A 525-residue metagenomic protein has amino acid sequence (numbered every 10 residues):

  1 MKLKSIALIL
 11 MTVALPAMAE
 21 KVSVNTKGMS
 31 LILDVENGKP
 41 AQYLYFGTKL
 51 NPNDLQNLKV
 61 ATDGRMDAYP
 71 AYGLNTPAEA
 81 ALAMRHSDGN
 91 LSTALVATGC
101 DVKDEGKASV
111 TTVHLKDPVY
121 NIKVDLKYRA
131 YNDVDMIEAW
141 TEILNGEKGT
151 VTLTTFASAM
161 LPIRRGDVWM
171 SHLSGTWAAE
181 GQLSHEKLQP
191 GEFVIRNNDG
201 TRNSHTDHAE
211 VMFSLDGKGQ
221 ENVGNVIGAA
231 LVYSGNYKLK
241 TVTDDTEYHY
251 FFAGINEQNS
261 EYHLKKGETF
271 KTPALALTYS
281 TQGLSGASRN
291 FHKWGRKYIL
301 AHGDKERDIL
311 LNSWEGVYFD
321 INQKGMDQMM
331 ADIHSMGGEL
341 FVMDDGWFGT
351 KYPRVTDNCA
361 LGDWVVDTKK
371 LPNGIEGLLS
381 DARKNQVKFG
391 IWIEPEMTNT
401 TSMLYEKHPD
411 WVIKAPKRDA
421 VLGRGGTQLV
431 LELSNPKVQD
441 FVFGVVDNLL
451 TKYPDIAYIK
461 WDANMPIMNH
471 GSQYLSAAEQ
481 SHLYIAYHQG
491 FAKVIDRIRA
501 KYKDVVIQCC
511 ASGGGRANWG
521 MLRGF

Functional and structural regions predicted by a protein language model:
K2-I9: Sec-dependent signal peptide recognition, specifically the positively charged N-region followed immediately by
A14-P16: N-terminal signal peptide c-region/cleavage motif recognized by signal peptidases
E20-L33, K39-V242, Q258: Polysaccharide-binding surfaces and accessory modules of carbohydrate-active proteins
G28, T141, G267, L311 (+5 more regions): Conserved, mostly hydrophobic/aromatic
Y69-V96, F213-K240, Y279-L300, G338-D345 (+3 more regions): Glycine-rich, aromatic-flanked loop segments that form ligand/cofactor-binding clefts across common enzyme folds
Y131-D133, E142, E147-V151, Y233-G295: Extended acidic/polar, glycine-enriched regions that form or flank non-catalytic beta-rich accessory modules
S313-E406, W411-V412, D440-G444, A486-V494: Aromatic- and glycine-enriched glycan-recognition loops and surfaces that form the carbohydrate-binding subsites
D367-E376, S380-N385, Y405-F525: Active-site neighborhood of glycoside hydrolase catalytic domains
